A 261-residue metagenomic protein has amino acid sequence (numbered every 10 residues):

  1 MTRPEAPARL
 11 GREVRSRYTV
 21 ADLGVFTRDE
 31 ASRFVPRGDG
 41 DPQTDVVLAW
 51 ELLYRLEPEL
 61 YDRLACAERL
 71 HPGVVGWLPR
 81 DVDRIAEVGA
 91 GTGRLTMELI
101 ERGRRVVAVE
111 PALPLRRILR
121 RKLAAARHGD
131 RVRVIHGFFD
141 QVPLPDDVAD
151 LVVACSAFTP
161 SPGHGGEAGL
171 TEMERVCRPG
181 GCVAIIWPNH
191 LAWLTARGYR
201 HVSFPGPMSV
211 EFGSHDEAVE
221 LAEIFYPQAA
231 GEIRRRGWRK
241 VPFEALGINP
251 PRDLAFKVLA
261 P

Functional and structural regions predicted by a protein language model:
T2-D81: Conserved class I S-adenosyl-L-methionine
A86, T92-Q141: Class I SAM-dependent methyltransferase SAM/SAH-binding core
D140-V152: A short acidic, Gly/Pro-enriched loop at the edge of an enzyme's catalytic core that lines a small-molecule cofactor
A154-A157: A short beta-strand submotif of the Rossmann-like class I SAM-dependent methyltransferase core that lines
T159, P188-W193, M208-V210: Short "lid" loop at the C-terminus of a central beta-strand within the Rossmann-like core of SAM-dependent
P160-E172: A short, conserved alpha-helix within the catalytic core of class I
G180-P188: Conserved beta-strand signature within the Rossmann-like core of class I S-adenosyl-L-methionine
P205-P261: Conserved Class I S-adenosyl-L-methionine
